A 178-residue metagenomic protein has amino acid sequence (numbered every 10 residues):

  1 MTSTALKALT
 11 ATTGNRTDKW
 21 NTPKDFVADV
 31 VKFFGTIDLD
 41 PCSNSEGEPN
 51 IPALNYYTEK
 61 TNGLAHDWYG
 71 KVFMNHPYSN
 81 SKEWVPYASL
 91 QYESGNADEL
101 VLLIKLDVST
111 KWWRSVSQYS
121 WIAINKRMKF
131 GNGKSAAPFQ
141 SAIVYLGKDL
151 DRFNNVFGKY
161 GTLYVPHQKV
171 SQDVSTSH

Functional and structural regions predicted by a protein language model:
M1-H178: Class I S-adenosyl-L-methionine-dependent methyltransferase catalytic core
